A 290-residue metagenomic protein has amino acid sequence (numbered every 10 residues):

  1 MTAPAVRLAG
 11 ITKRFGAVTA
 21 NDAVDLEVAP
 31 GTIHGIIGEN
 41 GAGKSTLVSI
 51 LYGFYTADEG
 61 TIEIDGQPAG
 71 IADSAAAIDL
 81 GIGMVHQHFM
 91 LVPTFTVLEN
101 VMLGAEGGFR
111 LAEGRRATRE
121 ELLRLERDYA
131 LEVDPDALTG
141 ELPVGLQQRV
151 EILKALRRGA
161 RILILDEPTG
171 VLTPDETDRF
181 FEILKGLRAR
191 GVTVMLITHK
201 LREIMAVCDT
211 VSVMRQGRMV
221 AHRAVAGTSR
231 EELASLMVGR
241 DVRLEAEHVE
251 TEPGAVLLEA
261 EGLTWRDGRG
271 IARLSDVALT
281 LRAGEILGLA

Functional and structural regions predicted by a protein language model:
T2-A290: Glycine-rich phosphate-binding loops of nucleotide-dependent enzymes
